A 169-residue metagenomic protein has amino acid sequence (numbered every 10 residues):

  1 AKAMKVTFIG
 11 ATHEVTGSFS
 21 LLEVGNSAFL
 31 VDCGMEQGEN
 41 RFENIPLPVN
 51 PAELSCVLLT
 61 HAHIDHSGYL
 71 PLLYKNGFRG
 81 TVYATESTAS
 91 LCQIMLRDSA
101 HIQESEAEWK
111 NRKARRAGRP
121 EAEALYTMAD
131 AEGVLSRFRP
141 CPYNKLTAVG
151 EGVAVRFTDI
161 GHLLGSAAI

Functional and structural regions predicted by a protein language model:
A3-L58, D65-S67, Y74-I169: His/Asp/Glu-rich metal-coordinating catalytic cores of metallo-dependent phosphodiesterases/hydrolases acting on
